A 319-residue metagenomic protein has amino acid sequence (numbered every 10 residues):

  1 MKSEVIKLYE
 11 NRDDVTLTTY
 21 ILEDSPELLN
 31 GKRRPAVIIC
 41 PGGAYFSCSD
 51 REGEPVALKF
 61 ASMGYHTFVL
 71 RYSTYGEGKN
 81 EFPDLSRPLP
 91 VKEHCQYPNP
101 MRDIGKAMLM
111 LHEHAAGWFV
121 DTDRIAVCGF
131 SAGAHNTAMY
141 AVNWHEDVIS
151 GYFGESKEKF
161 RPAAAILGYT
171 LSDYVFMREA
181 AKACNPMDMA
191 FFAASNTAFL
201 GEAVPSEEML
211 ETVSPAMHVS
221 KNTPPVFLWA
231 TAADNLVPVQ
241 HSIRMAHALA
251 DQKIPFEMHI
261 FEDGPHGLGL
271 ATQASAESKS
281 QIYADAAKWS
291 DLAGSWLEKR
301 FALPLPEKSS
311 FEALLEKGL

Functional and structural regions predicted by a protein language model:
M1-K32, Y97, D285: N-terminal cap/lid segment of alpha/beta-hydrolase-fold proteins
R12, F82-P83, W229, Q240-L319: C-terminal catalytic histidine-bearing segment of alpha/beta-hydrolase fold enzymes
R33-G42: Short beta-strand element of the alpha/beta-hydrolase
S49-D50, L70-T122, I282-D285: Catalytic nucleophile-loop/oxyanion-hole region of alpha/beta-hydrolase and closely related hydrolase-like folds
K106-A183, L314-L315: Primarily recognizes the serine-hydrolase "nucleophile elbow" in alpha/beta-hydrolase and SGNH/GDSL folds
G154, F176-H218, P224: Mobile cap/lid helix-loop segments that gate and shape the active-site cleft of serine hydrolases
D173-Y174, A233-V237: Acidic catalytic loop of the alpha/beta-hydrolase fold
N222, F227-A230, D234: Short beta-strand/loop motif that positions the catalytic acidic residue of the alpha/beta-hydrolase fold
